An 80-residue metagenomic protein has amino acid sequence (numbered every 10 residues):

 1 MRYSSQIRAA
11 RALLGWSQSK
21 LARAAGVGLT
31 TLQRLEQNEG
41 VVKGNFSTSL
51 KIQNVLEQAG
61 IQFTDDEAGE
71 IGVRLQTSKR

Functional and structural regions predicted by a protein language model:
M1-R2: A detector for short, charged/polar N-terminal pre-domain segments
I7-K20: Short basic helix-loop element that most often maps to the first helix and adjoining turn of HTH DNA-binding modules
A12, G26, Q37: Residue-level detection of the helix-turn-helix DNA-binding "recognition helix"
S17-R34: Short alpha-helical DNA-recognition segment
E36-S49: Short, charge-rich, low-complexity interaction segments located in flexible loops at or near secondary-structure
F46-F63: DNA major-groove recognition helix of helix-turn-helix/homeodomain DNA-binding modules
I61-R80: Helix-turn-helix/homeodomain-like alpha-helical modules used for DNA recognition and transcription-factor dimerization
